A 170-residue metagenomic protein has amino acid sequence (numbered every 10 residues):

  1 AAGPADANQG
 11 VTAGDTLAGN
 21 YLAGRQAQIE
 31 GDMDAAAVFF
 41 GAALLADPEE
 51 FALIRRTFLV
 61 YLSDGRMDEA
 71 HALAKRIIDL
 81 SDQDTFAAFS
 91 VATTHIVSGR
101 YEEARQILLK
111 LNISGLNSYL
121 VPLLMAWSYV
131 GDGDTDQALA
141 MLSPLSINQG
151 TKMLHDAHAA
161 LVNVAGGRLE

Functional and structural regions predicted by a protein language model:
A1-T57, S63-A72, L80, Q106: N-terminal leader/linker segments that initiate helical-solenoid repeat arrays
T12-N20, D32, D47-I54, L80-F89 (+3 more regions): Generic helix N-cap/helix-start motif at coil->alpha-helix transitions
I29, S63-D64, V97-S98, G131-D132 (+1 more regions): Register position in tetratricopeptide repeats
A37, H71, R105, D136-A140 (+1 more regions): Conserved positions within tetratricopeptide repeat
A42-A43, R76-I77, K110-L111, P144-L145: Canonical positions in the second alpha-helix
V91-H95, I107: Hydrophobic or amphipathic alpha-helical targeting/insertion segments
